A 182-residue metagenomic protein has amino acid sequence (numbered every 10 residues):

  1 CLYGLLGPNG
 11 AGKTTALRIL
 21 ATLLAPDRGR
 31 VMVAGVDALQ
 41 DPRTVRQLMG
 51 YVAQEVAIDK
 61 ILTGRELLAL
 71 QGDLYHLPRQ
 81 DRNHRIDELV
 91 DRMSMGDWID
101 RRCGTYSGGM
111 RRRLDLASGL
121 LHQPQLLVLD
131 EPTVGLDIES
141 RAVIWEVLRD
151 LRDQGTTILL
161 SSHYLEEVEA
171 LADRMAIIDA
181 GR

Functional and structural regions predicted by a protein language model:
C1-A180: ABC transporter nucleotide-binding domains
